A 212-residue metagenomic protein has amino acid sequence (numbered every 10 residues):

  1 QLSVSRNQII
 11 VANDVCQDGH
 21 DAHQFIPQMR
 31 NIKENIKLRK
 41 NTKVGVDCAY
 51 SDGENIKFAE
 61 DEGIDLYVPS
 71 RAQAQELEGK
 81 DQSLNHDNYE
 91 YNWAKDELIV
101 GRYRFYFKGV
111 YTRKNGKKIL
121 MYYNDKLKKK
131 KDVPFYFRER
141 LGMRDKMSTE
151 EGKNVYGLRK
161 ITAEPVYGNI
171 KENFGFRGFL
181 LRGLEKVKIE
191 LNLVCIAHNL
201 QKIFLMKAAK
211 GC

Functional and structural regions predicted by a protein language model:
Q1-C212: Anion-binding and metal-coordination hotspots
